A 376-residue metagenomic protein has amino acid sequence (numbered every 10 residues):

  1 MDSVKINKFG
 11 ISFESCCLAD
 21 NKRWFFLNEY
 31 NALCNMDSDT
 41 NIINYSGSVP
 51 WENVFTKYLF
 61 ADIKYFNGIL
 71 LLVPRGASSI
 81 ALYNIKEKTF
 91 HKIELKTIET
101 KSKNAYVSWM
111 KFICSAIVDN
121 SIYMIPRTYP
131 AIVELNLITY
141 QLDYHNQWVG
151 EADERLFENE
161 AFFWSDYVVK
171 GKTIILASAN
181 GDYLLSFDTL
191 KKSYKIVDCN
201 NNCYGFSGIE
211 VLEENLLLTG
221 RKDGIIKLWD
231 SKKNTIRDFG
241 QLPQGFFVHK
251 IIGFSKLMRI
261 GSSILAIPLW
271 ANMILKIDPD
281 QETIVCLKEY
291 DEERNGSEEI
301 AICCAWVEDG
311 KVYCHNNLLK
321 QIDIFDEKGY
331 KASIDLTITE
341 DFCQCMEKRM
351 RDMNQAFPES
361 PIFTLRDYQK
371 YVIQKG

Functional and structural regions predicted by a protein language model:
M1-F13, A332-G376: Sequence/structural signature of beta-propeller modules and their immediately flanking N-terminal secretory/stalk
K8-C17, V54-K64, S102-C114, A152-Y167 (+4 more regions): Repeated scaffold domains used in trafficking and secretory/extracellular systems, primarily beta-propellers
N21-K22, N67-G68, D119-N120, G171-T173 (+3 more regions): Short coil/turn segments that connect the beta-strands within blades of beta-propeller domains
F25-Y30, L72-G76, M124-T128, L176-N180 (+3 more regions): Conserved beta-strand positions in repeat-built beta-propeller and related beta-rich domains
D37-N41, N84-K88, N136-Y140, D188-K192 (+3 more regions): Short loop/turn segments that connect beta-strands within beta-propeller blades
N44-V49, H91-T97, D143-G150, K195-C199 (+3 more regions): Beta-propeller fold detector
V107-V197, N201, G205-E210: Solenoidal tandem-repeat scaffolds enriched in leucines and small polar residues
H249-L275: Loop/turn-rich, solvent-exposed surfaces of beta-rich toroidal or solenoidal domains
